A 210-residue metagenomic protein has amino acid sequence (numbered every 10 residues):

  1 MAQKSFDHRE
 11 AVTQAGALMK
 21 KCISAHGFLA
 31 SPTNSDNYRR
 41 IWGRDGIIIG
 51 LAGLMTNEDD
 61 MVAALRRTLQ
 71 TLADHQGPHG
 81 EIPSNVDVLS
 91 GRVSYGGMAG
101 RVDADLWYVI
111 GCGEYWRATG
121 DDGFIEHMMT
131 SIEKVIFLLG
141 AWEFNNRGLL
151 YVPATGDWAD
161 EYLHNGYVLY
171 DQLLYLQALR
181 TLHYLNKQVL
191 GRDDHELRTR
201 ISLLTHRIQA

Functional and structural regions predicted by a protein language model:
M1-K4, G50-A52, N186-V189: Charged, low-complexity surface segments at secondary-structure and domain boundaries
M1-W42, A63-R67, T71, G80-I82: Low-complexity, Ser/Thr/Pro/Gly-enriched N-terminal "stalk/linker" regions
A2-R9, D36, D59, D122 (+5 more regions): Charge-dense, low-complexity intrinsically disordered segments
F6-Q14, K21-C22, I82-N85, L149-P153 (+3 more regions): Catalytic cores of carbohydrate-active enzymes
M19, L72, I132-V135, L139 (+3 more regions): Hydrophobic alpha-helical packing residues
K20-Y38, Q76-S94, A141-Y162, A210: Glycine- and aromatic-rich loop/turn segments at beta-sheet edges
C22-G50, M98, H164, V168-T181: Amphipathic repeat-derived elements
R39-N145, L169-Q172: Aromatic-rich carbohydrate-recognition surfaces in CAZymes
